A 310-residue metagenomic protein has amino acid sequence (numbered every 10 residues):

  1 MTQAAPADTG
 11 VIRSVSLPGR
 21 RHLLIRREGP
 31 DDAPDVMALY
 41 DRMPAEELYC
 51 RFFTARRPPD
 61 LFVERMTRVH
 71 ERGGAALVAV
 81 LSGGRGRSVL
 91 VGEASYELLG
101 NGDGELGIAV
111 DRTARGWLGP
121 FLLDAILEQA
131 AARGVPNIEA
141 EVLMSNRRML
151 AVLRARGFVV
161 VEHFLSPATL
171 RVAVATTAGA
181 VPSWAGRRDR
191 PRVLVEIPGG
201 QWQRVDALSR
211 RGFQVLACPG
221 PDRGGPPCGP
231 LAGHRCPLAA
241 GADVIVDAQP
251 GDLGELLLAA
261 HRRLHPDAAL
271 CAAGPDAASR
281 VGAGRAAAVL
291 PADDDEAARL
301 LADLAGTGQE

Functional and structural regions predicted by a protein language model:
M1-C218, L231-A242, P250, L256 (+3 more regions): Long, contiguous binding/interaction regions
R223-L231: N-terminal beta-loop-helix "entrance" segment that forms/cooperates in small-molecule cofactor or anionic ligand
